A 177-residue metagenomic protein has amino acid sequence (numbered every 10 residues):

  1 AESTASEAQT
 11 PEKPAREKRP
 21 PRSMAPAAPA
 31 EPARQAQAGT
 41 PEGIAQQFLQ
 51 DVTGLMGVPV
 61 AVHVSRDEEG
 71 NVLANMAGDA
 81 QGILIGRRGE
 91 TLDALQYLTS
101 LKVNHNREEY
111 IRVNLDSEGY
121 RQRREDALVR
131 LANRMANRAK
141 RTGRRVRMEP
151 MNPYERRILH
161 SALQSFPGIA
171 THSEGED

Functional and structural regions predicted by a protein language model:
A1-D177: RNA-contacting regions in translation and RNA-metabolism proteins, encompassing KH/S1 modules where present
